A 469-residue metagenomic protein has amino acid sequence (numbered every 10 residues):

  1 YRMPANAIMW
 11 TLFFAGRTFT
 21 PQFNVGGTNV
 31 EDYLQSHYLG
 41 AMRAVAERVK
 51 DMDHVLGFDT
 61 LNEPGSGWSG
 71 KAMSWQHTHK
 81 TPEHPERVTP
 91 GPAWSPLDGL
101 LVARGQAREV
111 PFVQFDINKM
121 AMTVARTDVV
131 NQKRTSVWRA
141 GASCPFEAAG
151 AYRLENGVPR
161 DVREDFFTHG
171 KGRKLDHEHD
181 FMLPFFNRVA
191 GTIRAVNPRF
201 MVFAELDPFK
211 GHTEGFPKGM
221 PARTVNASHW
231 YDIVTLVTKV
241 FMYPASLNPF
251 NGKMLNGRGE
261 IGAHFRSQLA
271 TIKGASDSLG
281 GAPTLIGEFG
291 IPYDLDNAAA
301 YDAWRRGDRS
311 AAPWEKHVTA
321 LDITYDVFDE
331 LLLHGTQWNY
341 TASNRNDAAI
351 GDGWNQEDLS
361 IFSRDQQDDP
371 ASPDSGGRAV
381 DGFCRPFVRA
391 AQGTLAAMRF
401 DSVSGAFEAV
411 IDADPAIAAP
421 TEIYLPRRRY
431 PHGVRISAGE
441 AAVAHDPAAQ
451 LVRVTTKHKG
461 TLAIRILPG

Functional and structural regions predicted by a protein language model:
Y1-N256, T271-D296, D326-N339, S343-A348: Active-site region of glycoside hydrolase catalytic domains
A195, F250, P420, L425 (+2 more regions): N-terminal functional modules and adjacent low-complexity/disordered segments of proteins
E214-A227, Y231-T238, L247-N248, E260-S267 (+3 more regions): Aromatic-rich peripheral "rim/lid" segments of glycoside hydrolase catalytic domains that contact and position glycan
G405-D414, H445, Q450-K457: Generic recognition of long tandem-repeat/solenoid scaffolds
E440-A444: Short, solvent-exposed loop/linker segments at beta-strand-coil boundaries, enriched for Pro/Gly and Ser/Thr
L451-G469: Surface-exposed interaction regions enriched in Ser/Thr/Asp/Glu that occur as long low-complexity tracts or repetitive
